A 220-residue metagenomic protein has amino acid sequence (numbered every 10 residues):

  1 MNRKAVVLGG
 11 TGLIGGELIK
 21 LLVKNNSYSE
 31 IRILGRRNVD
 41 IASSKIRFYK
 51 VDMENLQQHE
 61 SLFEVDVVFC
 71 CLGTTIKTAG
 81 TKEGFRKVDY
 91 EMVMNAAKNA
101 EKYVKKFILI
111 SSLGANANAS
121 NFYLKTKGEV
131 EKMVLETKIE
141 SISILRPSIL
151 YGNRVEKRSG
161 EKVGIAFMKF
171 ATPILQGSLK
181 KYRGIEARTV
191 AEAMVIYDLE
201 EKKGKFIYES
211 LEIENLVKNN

Functional and structural regions predicted by a protein language model:
R3-N25: N-terminal Rossmann NAD(P)H-binding glycine-rich loop of SDR-like oxidoreductase domains
A5, I46-N95, N99-K102, N116 (+1 more regions): NAD(P)H-binding glycine-rich loop region in Rossmannoid oxidoreductase-like domains and their noncatalytic homologs
L8, L34, C71-L72, F107-L113 (+1 more regions): SDR active-site strand-loop-helix element
N25, K82, K87-E131, E136 (+1 more regions): Conserved Rossmann-fold NAD(P)-dependent oxidoreductase catalytic core, especially the SDR/UDP-sugar
S29, A117-V217: Oxidoreductase cofactor-interface core, primarily capturing Rossmann-like NAD(P)-dependent enzymes
I33-D40: Short, polar loop motifs at secondary-structure junctions
K45-I46, I142: Short, conserved active-site loop motifs that form the nucleotide-linked donor/cofactor pocket
